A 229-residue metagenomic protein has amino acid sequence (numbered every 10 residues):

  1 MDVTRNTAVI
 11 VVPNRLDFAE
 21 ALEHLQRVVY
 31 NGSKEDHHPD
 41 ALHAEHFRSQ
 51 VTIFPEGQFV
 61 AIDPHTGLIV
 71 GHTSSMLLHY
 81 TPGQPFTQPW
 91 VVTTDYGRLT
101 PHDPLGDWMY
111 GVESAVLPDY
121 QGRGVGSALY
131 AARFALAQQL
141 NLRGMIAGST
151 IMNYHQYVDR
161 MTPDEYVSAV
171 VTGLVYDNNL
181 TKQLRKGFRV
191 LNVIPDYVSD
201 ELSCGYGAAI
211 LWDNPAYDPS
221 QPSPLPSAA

Functional and structural regions predicted by a protein language model:
T7-H24: A short beta-loop-alpha structural element at the N-terminal edge of CoA-dependent acyl/N-acetyltransferase catalytic
L22, R133, N179: Aromatic/hydrophobic pocket-lining residues that form π-stacking "cages" and hydrophobic walls in ligand
E23-Y30, F47, Y130, A137: Hydrophobic alpha-helical core bundles mediating ligand binding, dimerization, or RNAP-core interactions
V29, K34-H65, I69-Y80, V91-T100: Active-site rim helix/loop that mediates acceptor-substrate recognition in acyltransferases
E56, C204-A209: Short hydrophobic/aromatic beta-strand or adjacent loop that forms the aromatic wall/cage of a ligand/substrate-binding
T73-E113, A131, I151-N178, L184 (+2 more regions): Conserved acyl-donor/pantetheine-binding loop and adjacent beta-alpha core of acyl/acetyltransferases and related
V116, G122-A137, G144-A147: Conserved acetyl-CoA-binding loop-helix of GNAT-fold acetyltransferases
P224-A229: Short, cationic low-complexity segments
